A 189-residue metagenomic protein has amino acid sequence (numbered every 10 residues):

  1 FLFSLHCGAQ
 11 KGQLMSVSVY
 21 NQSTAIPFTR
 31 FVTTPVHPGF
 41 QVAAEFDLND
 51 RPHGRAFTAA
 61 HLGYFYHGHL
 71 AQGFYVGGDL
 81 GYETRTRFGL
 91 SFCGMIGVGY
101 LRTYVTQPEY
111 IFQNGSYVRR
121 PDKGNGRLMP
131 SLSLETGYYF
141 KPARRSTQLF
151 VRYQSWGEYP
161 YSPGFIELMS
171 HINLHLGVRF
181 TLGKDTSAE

Functional and structural regions predicted by a protein language model:
F1-S16, L182, T186-E189: Bacterial Sec-dependent N-terminal signal peptides
G8-A60: Short glycine/proline- and aromatic-enriched beta-strand/turn motifs that initiate or cap beta-hairpins
M15-S23, T58-Y64, G78, G94-R102 (+1 more regions): Transmembrane beta-barrel strands of outer-membrane/channel proteins
Q22-F28, D47, R51, L62-H69 (+4 more regions): Sequence/structural signature of outer-membrane beta-barrel proteins
F28-G39, P52-H53, G63-G73, F88 (+1 more regions): Solvent-exposed loop/turn segments connecting transmembrane beta-strands in outer-membrane beta-barrel proteins
H37-G39, R55-F57, A71-G77, R87-C93 (+1 more regions): Short connector loops at helix/strand junctions that flank enzyme active sites, especially segments positioning acidic
G81-E189: Outer-membrane beta-barrel transmembrane domain signature
